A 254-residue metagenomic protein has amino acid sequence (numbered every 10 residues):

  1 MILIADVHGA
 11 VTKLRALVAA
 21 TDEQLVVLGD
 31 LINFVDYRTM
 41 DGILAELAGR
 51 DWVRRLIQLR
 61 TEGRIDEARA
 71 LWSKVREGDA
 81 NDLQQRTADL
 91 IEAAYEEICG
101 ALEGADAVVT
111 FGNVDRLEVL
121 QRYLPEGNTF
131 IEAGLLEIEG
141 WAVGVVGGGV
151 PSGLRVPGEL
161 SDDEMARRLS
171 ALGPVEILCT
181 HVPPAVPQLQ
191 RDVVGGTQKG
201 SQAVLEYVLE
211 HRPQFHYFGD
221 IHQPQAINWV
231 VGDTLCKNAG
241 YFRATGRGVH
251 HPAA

Functional and structural regions predicted by a protein language model:
M1-I2, L135-V145, E176-I177, W229-L235: Beta-strand-turn-beta hairpins that frame and shape the catalytic cleft of phosphate-ester-processing enzymes
L3, L25-L28, V145, I177-H181 (+1 more regions): Structural motif
I4, G9-I138, A239-F242: Core catalytic region of metal-dependent phosphoesterases/phosphodiesterases, especially metallo-beta-lactamase-like
D6-A10, N113-V114, H181, F215 (+1 more regions): Histidine-centered divalent metal-coordination motifs
V27, I32-F34, D41, L172-L189: Short acidic, glycine-rich surface-loop motifs adjacent to enzyme active sites
D79-A88, G149-E159, L189-G195: Surface-exposed cleft-lining segments at the edges of enzyme active sites
D106-V109, E126-G127, L189-A254: Conserved beta-sheet core of the metallophosphoesterase superfamily
E139-I177, G196-A203: Binuclear metal-dependent hydrolase catalytic cores centered on His/Asp/Glu-rich metal-binding motifs
